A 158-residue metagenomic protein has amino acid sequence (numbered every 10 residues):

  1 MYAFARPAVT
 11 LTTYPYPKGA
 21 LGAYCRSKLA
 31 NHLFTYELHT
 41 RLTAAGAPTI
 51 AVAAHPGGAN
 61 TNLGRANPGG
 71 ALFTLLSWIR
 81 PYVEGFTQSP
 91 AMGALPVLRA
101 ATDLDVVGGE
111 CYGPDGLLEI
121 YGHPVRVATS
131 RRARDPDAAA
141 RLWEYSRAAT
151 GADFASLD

Functional and structural regions predicted by a protein language model:
M1-F73, A148-L157: Rossmann-fold NAD(P)H-dependent dehydrogenase/reductase core
T12, F73-R80, E84, A140-W143 (+1 more regions): Generic detector of well-ordered alpha-helical segments enriched in charged/polar residues, highlighting helical
S27, W78-V127, P136-A140: C-terminal helical subdomain
G69, L98-D105, E144, G151: Charged, amphipathic alpha-helical interaction segments
G70-T74, T129-A133: Short, low-complexity, polar/charged sequence segments that are solvent-exposed and flexible
S130-D158: C-terminal amphipathic/interface module of NAD(P)-dependent oxidoreductases and related NAD-binding regulators
